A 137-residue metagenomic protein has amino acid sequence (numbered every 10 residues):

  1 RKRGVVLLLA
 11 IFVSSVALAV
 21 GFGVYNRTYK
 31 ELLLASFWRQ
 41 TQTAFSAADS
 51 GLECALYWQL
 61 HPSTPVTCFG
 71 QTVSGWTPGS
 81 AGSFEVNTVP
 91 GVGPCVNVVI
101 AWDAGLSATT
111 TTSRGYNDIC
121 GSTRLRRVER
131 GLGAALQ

Functional and structural regions predicted by a protein language model:
R1-R3: N-terminal leader/signal peptides at the extreme start of proteins
V5, G105-S107, R126-V128: Residue-level preference for beta-strand/loop junctions
V5-A47: Aliphatic-rich helix starts adjacent to a transmembrane/signal segment
I11, L18, V24, C54-W58 (+2 more regions): Generic hydrophobic alpha-helical segments
V20, T109, R130: Residue-level signal for beta-strand positions within conserved beta-sheet cores that form or flank
F37, I100-A104, T123: Residues embedded in well-ordered secondary-structure elements
S46, S50-T112, D118, L136: Low-complexity, Gly/Pro-rich coil/beta segments used as flexible assembly/activation regions
I119-Q137: Low-complexity, S/T/G/P-rich flexible repeat/linker segments used as non-globular hinges and stalks within
